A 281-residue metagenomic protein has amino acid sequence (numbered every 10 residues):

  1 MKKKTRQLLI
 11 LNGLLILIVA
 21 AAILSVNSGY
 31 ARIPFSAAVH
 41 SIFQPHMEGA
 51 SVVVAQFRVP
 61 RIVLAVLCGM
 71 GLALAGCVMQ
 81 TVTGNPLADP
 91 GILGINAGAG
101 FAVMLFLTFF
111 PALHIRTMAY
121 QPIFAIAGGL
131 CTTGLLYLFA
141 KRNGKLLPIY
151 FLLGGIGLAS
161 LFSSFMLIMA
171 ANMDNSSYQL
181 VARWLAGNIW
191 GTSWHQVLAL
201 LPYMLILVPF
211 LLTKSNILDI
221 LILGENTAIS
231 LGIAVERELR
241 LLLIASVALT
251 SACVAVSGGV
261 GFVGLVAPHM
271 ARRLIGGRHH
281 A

Functional and structural regions predicted by a protein language model:
M1-A281: Alpha-helical transmembrane segments in inner-membrane proteins
